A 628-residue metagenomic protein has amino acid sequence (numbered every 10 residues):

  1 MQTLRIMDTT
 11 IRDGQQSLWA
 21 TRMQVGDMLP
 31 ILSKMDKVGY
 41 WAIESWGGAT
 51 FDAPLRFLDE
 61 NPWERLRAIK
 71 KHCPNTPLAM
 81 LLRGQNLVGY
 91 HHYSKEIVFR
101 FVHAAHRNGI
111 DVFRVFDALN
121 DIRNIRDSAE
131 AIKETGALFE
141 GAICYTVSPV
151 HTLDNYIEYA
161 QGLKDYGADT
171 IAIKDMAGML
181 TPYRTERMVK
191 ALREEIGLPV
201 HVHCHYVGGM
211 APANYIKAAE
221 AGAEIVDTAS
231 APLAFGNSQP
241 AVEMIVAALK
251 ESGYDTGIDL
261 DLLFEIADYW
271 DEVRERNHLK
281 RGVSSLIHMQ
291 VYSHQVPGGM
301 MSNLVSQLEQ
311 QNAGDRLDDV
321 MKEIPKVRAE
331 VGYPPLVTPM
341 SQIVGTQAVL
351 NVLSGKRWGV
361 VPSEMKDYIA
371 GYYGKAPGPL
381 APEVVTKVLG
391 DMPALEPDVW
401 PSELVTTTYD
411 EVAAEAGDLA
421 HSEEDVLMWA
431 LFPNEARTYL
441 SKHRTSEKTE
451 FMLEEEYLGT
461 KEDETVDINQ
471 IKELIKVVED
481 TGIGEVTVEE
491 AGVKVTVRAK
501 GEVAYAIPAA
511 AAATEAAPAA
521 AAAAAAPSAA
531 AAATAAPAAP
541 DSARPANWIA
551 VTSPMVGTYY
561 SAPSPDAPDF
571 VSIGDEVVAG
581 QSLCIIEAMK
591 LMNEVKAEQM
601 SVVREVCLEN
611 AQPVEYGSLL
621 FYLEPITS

Functional and structural regions predicted by a protein language model:
I6-T9, W41-S45, T76-R83, F113-R114 (+4 more regions): Hydrophobic faces of well-ordered beta-strands that scaffold small-molecule active sites in alpha/beta enzyme cores
T10-P30, L81-I97, F116-L119, A142-N155 (+2 more regions): Active-site mouth loops of central-metabolism enzymes
G14, M35, V115, I171 (+3 more regions): Conserved, mostly hydrophobic/aromatic
D36-P54, S285-V291, Q295, G299-V466: Terminal or standalone catalytic/regulatory effector modules within metabolic enzymes and repeat proteins
G47-Y159, K164, G178-P182: Active-site beta->alpha loop and helix N-cap motifs at the rims of alpha/beta catalytic domains
D154-Y159, G208-A221: Catalytic cores of alpha/beta
T445-T552: Acidic, compositionally biased tether/linker regions
A521-S628: Structured functional modules or segments
